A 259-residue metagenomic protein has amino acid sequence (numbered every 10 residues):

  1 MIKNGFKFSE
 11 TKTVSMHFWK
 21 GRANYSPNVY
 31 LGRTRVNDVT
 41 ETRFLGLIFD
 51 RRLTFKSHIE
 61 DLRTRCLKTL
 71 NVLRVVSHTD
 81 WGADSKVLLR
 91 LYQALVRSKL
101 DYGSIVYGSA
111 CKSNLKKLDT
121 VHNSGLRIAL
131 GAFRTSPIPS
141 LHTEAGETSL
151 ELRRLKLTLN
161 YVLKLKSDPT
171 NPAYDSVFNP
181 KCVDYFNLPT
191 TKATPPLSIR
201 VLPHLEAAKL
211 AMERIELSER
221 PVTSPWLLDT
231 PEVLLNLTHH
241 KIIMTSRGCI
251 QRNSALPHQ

Functional and structural regions predicted by a protein language model:
I2-S9, V76-A83, I105-G108, F133-R134: Surface-exposed helix-capping loop/turn segments at secondary-structure junctions
K3-T40: Short, conserved micro-motifs composed of acidic
K20-R33, L53, H78, S85-V87 (+2 more regions): RNase H-like, metal-dependent ribonuclease domains
R33-I105: Basic, alpha-helical interaction scaffolds
